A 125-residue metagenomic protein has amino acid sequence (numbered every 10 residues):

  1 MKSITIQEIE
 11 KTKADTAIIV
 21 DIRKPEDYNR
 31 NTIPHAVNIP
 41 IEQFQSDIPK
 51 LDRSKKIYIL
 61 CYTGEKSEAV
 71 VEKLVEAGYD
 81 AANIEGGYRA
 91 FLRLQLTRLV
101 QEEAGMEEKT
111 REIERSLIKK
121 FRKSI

Functional and structural regions predicted by a protein language model:
M1-A17, P25-K56, E65-I125: Rhodanese-like catalytic fold shared by cysteine-dependent sulfurtransferases and DSP/PTP-type phosphatases
V20: Active-site flanking residues adjacent to catalytic metal/cofactor-binding acidic residues
L60-C61: Short, surface-exposed ligand- or partner-binding patches at beta-edge/loop junctions that are enriched in aromatics
